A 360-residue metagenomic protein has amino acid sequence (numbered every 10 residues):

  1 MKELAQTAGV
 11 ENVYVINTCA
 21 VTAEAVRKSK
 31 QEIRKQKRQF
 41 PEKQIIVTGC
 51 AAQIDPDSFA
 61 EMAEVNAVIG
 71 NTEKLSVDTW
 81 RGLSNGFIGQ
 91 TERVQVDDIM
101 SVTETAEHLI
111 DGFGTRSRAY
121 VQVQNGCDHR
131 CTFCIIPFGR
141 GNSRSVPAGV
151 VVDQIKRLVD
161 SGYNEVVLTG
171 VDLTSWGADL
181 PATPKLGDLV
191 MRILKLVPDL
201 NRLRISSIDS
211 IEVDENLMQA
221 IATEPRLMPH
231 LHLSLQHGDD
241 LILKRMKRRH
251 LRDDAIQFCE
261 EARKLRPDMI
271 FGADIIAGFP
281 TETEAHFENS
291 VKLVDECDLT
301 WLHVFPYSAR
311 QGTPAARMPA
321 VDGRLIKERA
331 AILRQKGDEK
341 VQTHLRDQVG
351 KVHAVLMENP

Functional and structural regions predicted by a protein language model:
M1-W176, M191, N216, L231 (+5 more regions): Proteins enriched for Cys/Gly/acidic motifs involved in redox and nucleic-acid/cofactor modification
A20, Y120-Q122, R204, L243 (+2 more regions): Short aromatic/hydrophobic contact patches that present stacked aromatics for nucleic-acid/ligand binding
I45-G49, I54-D55, D160-E284: Conserved SAM/AdoMet-binding glycine-rich loop
L233, D274, V294, L302 (+1 more regions): Hydrophobic, well-ordered secondary-structure elements that form the walls of internal hydrophobic environments
L243-K244, A315-V321: Short beta-alpha connecting loops at secondary-structure transitions that line or flank enzyme active sites
E282, C297-L299: Contiguous mid-protein beta-loop-alpha structural module that forms a pocket-lining wall or clamp of enzyme active
A285-K292: Short, acidic/polar
V349-P360: Structural detector for short beta-strands of small beta-barrel domains
